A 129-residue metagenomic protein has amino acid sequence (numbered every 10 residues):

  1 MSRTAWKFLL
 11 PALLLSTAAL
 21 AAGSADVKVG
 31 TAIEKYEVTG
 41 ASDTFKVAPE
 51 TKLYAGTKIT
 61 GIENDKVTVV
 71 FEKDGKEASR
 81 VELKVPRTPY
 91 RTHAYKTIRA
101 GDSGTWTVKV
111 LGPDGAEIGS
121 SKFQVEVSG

Functional and structural regions predicted by a protein language model:
M1-L10: Bacterial N-terminal signal peptides that target proteins for export
A21-A48, G129: Short, compositionally biased P/S/T/A/G/V-rich stretches that sit at domain boundaries
E50, N64, G101-T105: Extracellular Ig-like/FN3 beta-sandwich strand-entry sites
T51-G61: Aromatic/hydrophobic beta-strand junction motif of beta-rich domains
G56, Y90-I98: Exposed aromatic-hydrophobic patches
V69-K73, V110: Conserved aromatic beta-strand anchor motif in extracellular beta-sandwich/beta-rich domains
K84-Y90: Short proline/glycine- and polar residue-rich coil/turn motifs
I98-R99, T107-V125: Short, exposed beta-strand-loop hairpins at the edges of beta-sheets in extracellular/periplasmic proteins
